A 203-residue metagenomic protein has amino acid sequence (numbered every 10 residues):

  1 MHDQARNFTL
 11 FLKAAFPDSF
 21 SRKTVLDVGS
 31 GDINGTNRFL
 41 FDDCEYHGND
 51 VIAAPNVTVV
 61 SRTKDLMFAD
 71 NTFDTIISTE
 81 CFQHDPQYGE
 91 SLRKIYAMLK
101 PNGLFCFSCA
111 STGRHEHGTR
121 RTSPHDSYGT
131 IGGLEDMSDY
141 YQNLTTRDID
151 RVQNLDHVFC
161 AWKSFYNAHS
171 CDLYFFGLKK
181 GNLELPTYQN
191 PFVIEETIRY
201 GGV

Functional and structural regions predicted by a protein language model:
M1-S19: Class I SAM-dependent methyltransferase Rossmann-like catalytic core, especially the SAM/SAH-binding loop
H2-R6, F82, P86, N143: Conserved phosphate-coordination/catalytic loops
A5-F11, N37-L40, G133-Y140: A broad, low-specificity signal for short, low-complexity segments enriched in glycine/proline and polar/charged
R6-L10, D27-G31, L40-D43, L155-C160: Short amphipathic alpha-helical surface micro-motifs
T9-A15, T24-S30, M137-L144: Generic detector of short, locally flexible boundary/turn motifs and exposed helical patches
A15-H115, F175: Conserved SAM-binding loop
P86-Y96, K100, L104-V203: S-adenosyl-L-methionine-dependent methyltransferase catalytic module, highlighting the catalytic core
